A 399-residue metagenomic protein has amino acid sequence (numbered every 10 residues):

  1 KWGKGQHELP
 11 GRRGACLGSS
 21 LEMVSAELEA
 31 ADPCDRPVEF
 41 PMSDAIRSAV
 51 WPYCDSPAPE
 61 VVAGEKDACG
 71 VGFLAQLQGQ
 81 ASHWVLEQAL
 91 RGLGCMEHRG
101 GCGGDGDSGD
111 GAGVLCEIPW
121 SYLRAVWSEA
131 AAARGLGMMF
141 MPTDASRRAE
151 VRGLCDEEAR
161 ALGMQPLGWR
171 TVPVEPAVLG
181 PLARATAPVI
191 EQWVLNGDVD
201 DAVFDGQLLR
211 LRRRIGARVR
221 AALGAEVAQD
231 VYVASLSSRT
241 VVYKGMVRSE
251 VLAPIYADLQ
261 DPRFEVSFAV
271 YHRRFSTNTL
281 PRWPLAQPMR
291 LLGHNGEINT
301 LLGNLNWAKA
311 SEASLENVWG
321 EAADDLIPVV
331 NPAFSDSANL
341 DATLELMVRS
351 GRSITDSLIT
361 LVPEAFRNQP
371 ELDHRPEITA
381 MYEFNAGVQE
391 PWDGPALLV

Functional and structural regions predicted by a protein language model:
G5, A30-P33, M42: Intrinsically disordered, low-complexity peptide-like regions
G5-E8, R12: Ser/Thr/Pro/Gly-rich low-complexity, intrinsically disordered segments
R12-R13, P37: N-terminal compositionally biased or targeting/leader segments
V24, P37-V399: Conserved short alpha-helical segments that host acidic/polar catalytic motifs at enzyme active sites
